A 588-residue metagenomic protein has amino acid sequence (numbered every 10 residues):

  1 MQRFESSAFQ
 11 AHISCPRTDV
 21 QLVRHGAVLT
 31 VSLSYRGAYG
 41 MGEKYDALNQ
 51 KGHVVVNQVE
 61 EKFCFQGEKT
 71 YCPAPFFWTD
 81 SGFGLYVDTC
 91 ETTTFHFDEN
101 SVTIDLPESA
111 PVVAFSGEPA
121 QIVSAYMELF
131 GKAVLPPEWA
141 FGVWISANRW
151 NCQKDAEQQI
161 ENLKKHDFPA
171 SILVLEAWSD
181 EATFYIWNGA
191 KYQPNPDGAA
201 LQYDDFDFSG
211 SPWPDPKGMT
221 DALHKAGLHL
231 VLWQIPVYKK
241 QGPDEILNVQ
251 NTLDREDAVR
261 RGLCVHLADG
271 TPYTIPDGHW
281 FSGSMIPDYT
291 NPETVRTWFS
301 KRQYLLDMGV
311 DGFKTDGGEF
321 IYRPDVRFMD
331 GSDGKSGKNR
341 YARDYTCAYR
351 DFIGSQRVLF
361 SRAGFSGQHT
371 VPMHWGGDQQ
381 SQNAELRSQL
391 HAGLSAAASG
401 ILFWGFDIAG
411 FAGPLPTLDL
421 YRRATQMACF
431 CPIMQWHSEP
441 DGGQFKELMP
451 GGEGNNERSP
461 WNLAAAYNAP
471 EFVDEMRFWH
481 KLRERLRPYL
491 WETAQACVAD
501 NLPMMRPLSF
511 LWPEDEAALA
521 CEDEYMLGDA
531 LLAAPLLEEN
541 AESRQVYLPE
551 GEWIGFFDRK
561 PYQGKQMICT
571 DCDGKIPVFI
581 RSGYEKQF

Functional and structural regions predicted by a protein language model:
M1-G142, S146-R149, Q153-K165, L511 (+1 more regions): Catalytic and substrate-binding clefts that recognize carbohydrates or anionic sugar/phosphate headgroups
A8, C15, R24-G26, S32-L33 (+14 more regions): Glycine-rich, histidine-containing beta strand-loop boundary motifs that form or position
H12, Q66, L85-D88, T94-F97 (+13 more regions): Short helix/loop capping segments that flank catalytic or ligand/cofactor-binding pockets
Y45, K51, P169-M476, L511-P513: Aromatic- and carboxylate-enriched substrate-binding clefts and catalytic-loop regions of carbohydrate-active enzymes
K62-F65, C72-A74, G131, Q159-N162 (+7 more regions): Generic recognition of flexible, low-complexity loop/linker segments
Y71-P75, D80-G82, S101, S109 (+10 more regions): Extracellular structured ligand-interaction cores
Q158, N162, E293, T297-K301 (+3 more regions): A non-catalytic, amphipathic alpha-helix used as a structural packing/dimerization or gating element in enzyme scaffolds
N162, D167, A222-G227, P236 (+4 more regions): Carbohydrate-binding surfaces of carbohydrate-active enzymes
